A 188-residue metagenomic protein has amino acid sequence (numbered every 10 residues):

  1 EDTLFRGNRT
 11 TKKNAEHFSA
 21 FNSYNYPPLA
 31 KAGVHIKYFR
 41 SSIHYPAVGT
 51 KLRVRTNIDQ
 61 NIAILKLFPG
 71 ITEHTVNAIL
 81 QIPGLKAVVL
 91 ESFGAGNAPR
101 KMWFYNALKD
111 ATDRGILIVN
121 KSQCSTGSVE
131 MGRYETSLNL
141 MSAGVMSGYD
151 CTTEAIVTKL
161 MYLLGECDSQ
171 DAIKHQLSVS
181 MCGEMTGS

Functional and structural regions predicted by a protein language model:
R6-A95, R100, S180-S188: Accessory alpha-helical/coil subdomains and C-terminal extensions that flank or cap enzyme catalytic cores
S92-S188: C-terminal non-catalytic interaction/assembly regions of soluble proteins
